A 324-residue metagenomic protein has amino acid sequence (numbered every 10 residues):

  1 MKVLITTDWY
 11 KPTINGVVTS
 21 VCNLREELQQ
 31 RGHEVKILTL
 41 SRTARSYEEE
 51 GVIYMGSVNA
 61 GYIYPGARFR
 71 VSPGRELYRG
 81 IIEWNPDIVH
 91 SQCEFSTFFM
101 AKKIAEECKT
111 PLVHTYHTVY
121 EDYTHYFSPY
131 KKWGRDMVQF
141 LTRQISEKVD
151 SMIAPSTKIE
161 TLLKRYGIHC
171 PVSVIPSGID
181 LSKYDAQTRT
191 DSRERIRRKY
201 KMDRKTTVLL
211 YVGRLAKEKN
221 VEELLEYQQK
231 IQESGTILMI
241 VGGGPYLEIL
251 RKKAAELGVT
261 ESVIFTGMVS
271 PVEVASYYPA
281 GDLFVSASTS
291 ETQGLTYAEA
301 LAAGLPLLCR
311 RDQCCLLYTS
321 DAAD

Functional and structural regions predicted by a protein language model:
M1-G56: N-terminal subdomain of nucleotide-sugar transferases
S41, K158, G178: Carbohydrate-associated surface elements
S146, M268-V269, S276-G281: Short alpha-helical donor nucleotide-sugar binding micro-motif in glycosyltransferases
A186-M202: A short helix/loop element that forms part of the nucleotide-sugar donor recognition site in Leloir-type
K199, D203-G213, V221-F265, V272: A conserved nucleotide-sugar
T289: Aromatic "clamp/platform" in nucleotide-sugar-dependent glycosyltransferases that forms part of the donor/acceptor
P306-C309: Short hydrophobic beta-strand element within catalytic cores of glycosyltransferases and related nucleotide-activated
Y318-D324: Conserved small/polar residues in nucleotide/adenosyl-binding loops
